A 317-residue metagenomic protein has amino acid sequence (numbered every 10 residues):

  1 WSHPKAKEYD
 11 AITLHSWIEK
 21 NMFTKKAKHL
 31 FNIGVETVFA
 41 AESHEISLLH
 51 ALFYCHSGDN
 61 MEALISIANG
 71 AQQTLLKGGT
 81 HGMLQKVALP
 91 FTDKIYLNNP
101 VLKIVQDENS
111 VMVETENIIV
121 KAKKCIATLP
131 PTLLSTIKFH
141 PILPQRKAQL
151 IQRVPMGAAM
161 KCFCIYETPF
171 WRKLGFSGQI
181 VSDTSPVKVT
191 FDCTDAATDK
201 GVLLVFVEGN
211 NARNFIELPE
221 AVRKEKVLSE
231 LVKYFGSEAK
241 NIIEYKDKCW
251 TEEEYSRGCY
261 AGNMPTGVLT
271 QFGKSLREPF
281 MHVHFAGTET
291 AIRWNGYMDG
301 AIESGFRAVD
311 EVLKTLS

Functional and structural regions predicted by a protein language model:
W1-P100, D107-S110, T128, K138 (+2 more regions): Active-site/ligand-binding neighborhood in enzyme catalytic cores
H3-A6, E19, F23, L76 (+4 more regions): Rossmann-like dinucleotide-binding core of oxidoreductases
N60, S110-M112, T128, I137 (+3 more regions): Conserved flavin/dinucleotide-binding core of flavoenzymes
V101, I119-L133, G305: Short hydrophobic core segments
L102-V105, I292: Short loop/turn elements that flank and shape the SAM/SAH-binding pocket of Class I
V105-V120: Conserved beta-strand-loop-beta-strand element in the redox core of flavoprotein oxidoreductases
A127-R146: Flavin (primarily FAD) binding-site architecture
R146-L174: Central beta-strand plus flanking loop segment that forms part of the substrate or channel wall within the catalytic
